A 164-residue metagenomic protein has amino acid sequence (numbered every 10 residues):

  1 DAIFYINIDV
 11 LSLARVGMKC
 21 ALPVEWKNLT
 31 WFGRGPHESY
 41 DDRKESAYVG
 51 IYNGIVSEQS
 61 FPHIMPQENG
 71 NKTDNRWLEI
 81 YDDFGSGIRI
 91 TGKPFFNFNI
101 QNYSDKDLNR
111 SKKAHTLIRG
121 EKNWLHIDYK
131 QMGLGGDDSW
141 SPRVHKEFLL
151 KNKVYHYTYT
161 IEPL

Functional and structural regions predicted by a protein language model:
D1-L164: Beta-strand/loop-rich accessory regions of lumenal/periplasmic or secreted enzymes, predominantly carbohydrate-active
